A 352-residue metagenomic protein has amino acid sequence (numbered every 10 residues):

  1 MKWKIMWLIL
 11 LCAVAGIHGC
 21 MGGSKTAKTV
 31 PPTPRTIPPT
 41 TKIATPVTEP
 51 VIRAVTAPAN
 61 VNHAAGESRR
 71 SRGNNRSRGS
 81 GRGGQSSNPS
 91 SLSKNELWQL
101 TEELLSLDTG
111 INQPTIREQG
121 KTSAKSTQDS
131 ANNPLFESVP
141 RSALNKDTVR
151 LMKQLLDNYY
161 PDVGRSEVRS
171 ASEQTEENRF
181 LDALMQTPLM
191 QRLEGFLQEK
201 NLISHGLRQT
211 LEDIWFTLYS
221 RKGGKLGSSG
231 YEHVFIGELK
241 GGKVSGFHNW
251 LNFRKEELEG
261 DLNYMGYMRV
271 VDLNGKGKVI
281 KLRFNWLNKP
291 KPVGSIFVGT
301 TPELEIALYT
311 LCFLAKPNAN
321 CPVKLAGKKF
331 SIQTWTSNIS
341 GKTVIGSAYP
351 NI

Functional and structural regions predicted by a protein language model:
M1-K4, I345: Positively charged n-region of N-terminal signal peptides that target proteins for export
W3-G19: Cleavable N-terminal signal peptides of Sec/SRP-targeted secreted and luminal proteins
G19-M21, H233: Aromatic-residue detector
G22-S77: Extracellular mucin-like PTS segments
R53-K324: N-terminal "domain-start" segment
P302-I352: Compact beta-sheet-dominated globular domain cores
